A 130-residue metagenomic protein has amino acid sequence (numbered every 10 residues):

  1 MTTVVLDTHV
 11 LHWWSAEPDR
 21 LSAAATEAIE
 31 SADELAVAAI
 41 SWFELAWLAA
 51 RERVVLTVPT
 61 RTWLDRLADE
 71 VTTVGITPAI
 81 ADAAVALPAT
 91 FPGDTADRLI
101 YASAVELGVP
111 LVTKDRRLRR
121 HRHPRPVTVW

Functional and structural regions predicted by a protein language model:
M1-V37, R51-D65, R116, H121 (+1 more regions): Short, well-structured N-terminal submotif of metal-dependent ribonuclease cores
T8, A39, P78, D97-R98: Conserved glycosyltransferase catalytic-site signature
T8-H9, L45, A84, A104: Generic structural signal for small/hydrophobic residues in well-ordered secondary structure, especially within
A39-W47: Short, conserved active-site loops that position catalytic residues or coordinate cofactors/metal ions across diverse
T62-T90: Acidic catalytic patch
E70, Y101-W130: Acidic, PIN/NYN-like endoribonuclease modules and their adjacent C-terminal/linker elements
T90-A96: Donor nucleotide-sugar recognition loop
